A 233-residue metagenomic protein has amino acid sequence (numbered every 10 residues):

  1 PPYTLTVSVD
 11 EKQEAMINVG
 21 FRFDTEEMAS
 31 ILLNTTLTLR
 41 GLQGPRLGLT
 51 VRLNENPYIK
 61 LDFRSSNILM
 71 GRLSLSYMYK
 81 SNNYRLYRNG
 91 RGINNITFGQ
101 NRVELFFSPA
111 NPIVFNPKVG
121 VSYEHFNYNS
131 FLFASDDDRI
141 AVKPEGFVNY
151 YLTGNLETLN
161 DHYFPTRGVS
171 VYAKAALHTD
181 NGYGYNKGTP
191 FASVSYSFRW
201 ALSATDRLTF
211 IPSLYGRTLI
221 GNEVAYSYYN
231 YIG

Functional and structural regions predicted by a protein language model:
T4-Y163, Y231-G233: Gram-negative/organellar outer-membrane beta-barrel architecture
Y150-G233: C-terminal outer-membrane beta-barrel translocator/porin domains of Gram-negative envelope proteins and their
